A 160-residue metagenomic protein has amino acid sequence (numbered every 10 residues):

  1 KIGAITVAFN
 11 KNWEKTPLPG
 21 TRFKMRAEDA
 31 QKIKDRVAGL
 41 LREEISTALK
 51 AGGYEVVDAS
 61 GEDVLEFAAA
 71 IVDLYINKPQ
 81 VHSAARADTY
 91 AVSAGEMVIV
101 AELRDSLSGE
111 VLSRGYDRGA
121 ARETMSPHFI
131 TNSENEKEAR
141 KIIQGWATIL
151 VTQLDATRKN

Functional and structural regions predicted by a protein language model:
K1-A38, H128, T152-N160: A structural "domain/chain start" motif
A4-N12, I71-Y75, R118: Generic short beta-strand segments
M25-L40, A70-A84: Amphipathic repeat-derived elements
V37, L41, I45, F67 (+3 more regions): Stable alpha-helical elements in mature extracytoplasmic
R42-Y54, I76, A147, V151-K159: Sec-exported extracytoplasmic/periplasmic mature domains
T47, A51-E110, A121-I130: Surface-exposed short loop/turn segments
E96, L107-R114, R118-N160: C-terminal/domain-edge helix-coil "capping" segments
